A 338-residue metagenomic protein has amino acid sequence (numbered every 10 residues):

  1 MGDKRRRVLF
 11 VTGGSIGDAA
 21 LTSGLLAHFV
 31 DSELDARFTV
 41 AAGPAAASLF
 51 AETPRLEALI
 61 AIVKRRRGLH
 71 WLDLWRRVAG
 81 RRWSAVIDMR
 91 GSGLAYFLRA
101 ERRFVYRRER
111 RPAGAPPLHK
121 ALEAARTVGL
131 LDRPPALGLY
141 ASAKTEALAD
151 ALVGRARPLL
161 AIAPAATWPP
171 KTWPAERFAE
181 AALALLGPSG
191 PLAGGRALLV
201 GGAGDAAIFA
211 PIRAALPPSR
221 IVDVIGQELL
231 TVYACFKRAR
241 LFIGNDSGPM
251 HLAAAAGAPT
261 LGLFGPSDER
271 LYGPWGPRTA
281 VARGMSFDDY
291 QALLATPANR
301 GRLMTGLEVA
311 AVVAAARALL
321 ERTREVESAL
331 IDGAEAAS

Functional and structural regions predicted by a protein language model:
M1-S338: Catalytic machinery of carbohydrate-active enzymes, primarily nucleotide-sugar-dependent glycosyltransferases
